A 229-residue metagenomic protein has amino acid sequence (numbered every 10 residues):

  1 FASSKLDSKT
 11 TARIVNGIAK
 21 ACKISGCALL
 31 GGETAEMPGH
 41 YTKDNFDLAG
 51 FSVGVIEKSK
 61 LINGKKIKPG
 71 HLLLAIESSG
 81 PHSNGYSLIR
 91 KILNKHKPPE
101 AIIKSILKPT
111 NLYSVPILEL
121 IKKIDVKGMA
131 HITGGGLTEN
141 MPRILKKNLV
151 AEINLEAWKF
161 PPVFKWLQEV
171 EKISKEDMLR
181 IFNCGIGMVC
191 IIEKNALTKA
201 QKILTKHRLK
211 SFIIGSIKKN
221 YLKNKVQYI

Functional and structural regions predicted by a protein language model:
F1-Y86, S216: Glycine-rich anion-binding loops of enzyme active sites
K9-S25, Y41-F46, K95-L107, N111-I229: Glycine-/charge-enriched secondary-structure boundary and capping motifs
Y86-H96: Short, compositionally biased
